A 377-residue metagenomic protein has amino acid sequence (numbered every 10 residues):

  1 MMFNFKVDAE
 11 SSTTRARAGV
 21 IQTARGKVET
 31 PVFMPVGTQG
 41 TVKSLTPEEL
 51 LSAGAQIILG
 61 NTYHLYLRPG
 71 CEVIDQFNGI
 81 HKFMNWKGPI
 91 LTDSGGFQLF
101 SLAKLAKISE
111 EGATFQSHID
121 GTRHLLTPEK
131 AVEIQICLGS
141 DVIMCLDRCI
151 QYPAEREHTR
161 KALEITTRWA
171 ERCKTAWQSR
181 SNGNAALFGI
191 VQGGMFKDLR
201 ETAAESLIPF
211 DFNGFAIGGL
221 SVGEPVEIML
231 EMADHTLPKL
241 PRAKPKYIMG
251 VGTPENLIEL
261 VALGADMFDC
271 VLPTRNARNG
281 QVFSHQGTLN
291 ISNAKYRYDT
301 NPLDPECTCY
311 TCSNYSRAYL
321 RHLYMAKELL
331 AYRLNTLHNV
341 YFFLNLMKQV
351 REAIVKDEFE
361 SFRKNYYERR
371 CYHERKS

Functional and structural regions predicted by a protein language model:
M1-S181, A294-R297: Non-catalytic, usually N-terminal nucleic-acid engagement modules in DNA/RNA processing proteins
M1-V20, V28-V32, K43-S44, D147-P153 (+1 more regions): C-terminal extensions of enzymes
G26, I58, D93, Q135 (+5 more regions): Conserved, mostly hydrophobic/aromatic
K130, I134, L138, K161 (+7 more regions): A non-catalytic, amphipathic alpha-helix used as a structural packing/dimerization or gating element in enzyme scaffolds
G139, A170, K174-W177, D211 (+3 more regions): Structural signal for hydrophobic packing residues in well-ordered secondary-structure cores of soluble enzyme domains
Y152-R156, R160, G214-L220, L329-Y332: Glycine- and acidic
A176-N184, K244, V350-F362: Surface-exposed helix-capping loop/turn segments at secondary-structure junctions
R180, N184-L303: Glycine-rich phosphate/ribose-binding loops and adjacent secondary-structure elements that form binding surfaces
